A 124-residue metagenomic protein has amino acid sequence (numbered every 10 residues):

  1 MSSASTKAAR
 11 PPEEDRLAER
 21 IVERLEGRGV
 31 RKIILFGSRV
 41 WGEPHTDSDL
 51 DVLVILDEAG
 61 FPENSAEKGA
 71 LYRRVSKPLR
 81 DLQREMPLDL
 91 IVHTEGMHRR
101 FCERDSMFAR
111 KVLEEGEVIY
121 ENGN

Functional and structural regions predicted by a protein language model:
M1-K32, V40-T46, D57-N124: Catalytic core of pol beta-like nucleotidyltransferases
D51-I55: Short beta-strand->loop micro-motif that forms the acidic, two-metal-ion catalytic signature in nucleotide-processing
